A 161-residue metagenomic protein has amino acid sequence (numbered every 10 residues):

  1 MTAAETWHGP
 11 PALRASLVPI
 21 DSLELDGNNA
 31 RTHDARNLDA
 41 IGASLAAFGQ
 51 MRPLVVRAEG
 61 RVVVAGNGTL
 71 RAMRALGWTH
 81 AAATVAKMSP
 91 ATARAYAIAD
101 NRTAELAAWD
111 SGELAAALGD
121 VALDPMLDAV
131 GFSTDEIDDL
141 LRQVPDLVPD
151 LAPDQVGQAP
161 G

Functional and structural regions predicted by a protein language model:
M1-G161: Short, charged/polar connector segments at secondary-structure boundaries
